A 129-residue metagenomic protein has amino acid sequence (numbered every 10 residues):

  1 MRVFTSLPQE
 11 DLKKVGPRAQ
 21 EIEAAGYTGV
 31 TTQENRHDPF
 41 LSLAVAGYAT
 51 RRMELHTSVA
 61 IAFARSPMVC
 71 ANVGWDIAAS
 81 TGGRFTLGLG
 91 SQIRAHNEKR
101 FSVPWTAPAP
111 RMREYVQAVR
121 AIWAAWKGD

Functional and structural regions predicted by a protein language model:
M1, A71-D129: Internal, glycine-rich beta/alpha segment that forms the wall or movable "lid" of small-molecule/cofactor binding
M1-T57, F63: N-terminal beta1-alpha1-beta2 module of alpha/beta enzyme domains
P17-Q20, M68, N72: A broad detector of short, well-ordered amphipathic alpha-helices that serve as recognition/interaction surfaces
Y27, S58, R100-P104: Short amphipathic alpha-helical segments at helix-loop
P39, R65, A95-N97: Generic structural signal for helix capping and beta-alpha/helix-loop junctions
A60-S66, P104-W105: Glycine-rich "substrate-gating" loop/helix at the edge of Rossmann-like oxidoreductase active sites
